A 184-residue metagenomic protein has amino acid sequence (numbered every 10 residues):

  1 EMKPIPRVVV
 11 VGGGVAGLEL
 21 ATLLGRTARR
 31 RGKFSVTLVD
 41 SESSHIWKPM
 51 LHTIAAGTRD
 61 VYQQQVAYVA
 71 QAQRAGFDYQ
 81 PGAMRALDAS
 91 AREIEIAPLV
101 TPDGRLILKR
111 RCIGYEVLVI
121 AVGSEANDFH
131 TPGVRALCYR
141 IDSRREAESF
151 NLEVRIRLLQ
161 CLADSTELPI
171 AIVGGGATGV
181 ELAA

Functional and structural regions predicted by a protein language model:
M2-P81, R85-A86, E181-A184: Beta1-alpha1 glycine-rich phosphate/pyrophosphate-binding loop at the start of Rossmann-like nucleotide-binding domains
K3-I5, F77-A171: FAD-binding core/adjacent interface of flavoenzyme oxidoreductases
V11-G12, I120, V173-G174: Conserved N-terminal Rossmann-fold NAD(P)-binding element of oxidoreductases
G17, S143-F150, G179-A184: Phosphate/oxyanion-binding active-site loops and adjacent basic polyanion-contact surfaces
T166-A184: Rossmann-like dinucleotide-binding core of oxidoreductases
